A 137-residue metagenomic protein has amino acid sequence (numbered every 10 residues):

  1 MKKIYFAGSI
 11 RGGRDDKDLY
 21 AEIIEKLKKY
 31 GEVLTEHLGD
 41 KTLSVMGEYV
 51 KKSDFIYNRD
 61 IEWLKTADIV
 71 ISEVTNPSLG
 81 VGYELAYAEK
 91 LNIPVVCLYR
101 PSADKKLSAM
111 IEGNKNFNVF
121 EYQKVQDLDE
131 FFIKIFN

Functional and structural regions predicted by a protein language model:
M1-N137: Conserved catalytic or regulatory cores that recognize and/or transform ribose-phosphate-containing ligands
